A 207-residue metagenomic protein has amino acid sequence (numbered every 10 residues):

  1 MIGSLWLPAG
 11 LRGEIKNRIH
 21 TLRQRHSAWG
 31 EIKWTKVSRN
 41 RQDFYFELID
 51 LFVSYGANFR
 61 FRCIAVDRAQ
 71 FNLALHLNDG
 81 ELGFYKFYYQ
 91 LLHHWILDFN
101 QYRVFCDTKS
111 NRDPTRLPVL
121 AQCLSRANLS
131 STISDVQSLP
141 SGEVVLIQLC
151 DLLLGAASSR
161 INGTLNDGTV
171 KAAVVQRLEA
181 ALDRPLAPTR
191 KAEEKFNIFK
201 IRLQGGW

Functional and structural regions predicted by a protein language model:
M1-W207: Phosphate-ester processing/binding pockets and catalytic centers
